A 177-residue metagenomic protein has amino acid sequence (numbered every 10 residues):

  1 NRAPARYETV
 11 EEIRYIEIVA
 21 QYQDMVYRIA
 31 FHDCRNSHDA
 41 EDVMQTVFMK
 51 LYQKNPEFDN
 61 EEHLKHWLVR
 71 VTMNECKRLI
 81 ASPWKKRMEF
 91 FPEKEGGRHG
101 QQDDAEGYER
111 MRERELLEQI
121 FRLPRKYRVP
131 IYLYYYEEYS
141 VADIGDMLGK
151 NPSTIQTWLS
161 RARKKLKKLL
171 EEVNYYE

Functional and structural regions predicted by a protein language model:
P4-R28, E41, Y52, R122: A short, charge-rich alpha-helical start-of-domain segment used by transcription regulators
E8, T46-H63, P83-W84: Sigma70-family region 2
Y27, F48, P124, R128 (+1 more regions): C-terminal flanking helix
R28, D42-M49, E62-N74: Structural recognition of an alpha-helix C-terminal capping motif at a helix-to-coil junction
D59, M73-F91, E109, R161: Arg/Lys-rich amphipathic alpha helix in sigma70-family domain 2
M73, K77, L148-E172: DNA-recognition helix of helix-turn-helix
K86-L116, F121, S140-A142: Internal acidic/polar
P130-Y134: A short pre-motif secondary-structure segment
